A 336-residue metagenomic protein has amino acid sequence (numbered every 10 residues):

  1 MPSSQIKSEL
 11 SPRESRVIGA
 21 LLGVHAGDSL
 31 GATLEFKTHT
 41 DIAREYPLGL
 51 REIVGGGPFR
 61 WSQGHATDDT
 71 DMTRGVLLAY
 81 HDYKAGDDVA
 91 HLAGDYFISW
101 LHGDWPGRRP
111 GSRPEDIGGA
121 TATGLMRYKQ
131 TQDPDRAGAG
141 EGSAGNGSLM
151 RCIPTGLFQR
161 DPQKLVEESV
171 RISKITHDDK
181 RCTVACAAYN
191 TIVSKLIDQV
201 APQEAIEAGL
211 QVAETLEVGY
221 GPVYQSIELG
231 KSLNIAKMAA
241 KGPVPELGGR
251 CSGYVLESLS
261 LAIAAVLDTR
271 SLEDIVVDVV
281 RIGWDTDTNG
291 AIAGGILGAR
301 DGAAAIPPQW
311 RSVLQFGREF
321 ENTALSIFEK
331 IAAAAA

Functional and structural regions predicted by a protein language model:
M1-A336: Structured, active/binding-site neighborhoods that engage oxygen-rich ligands
